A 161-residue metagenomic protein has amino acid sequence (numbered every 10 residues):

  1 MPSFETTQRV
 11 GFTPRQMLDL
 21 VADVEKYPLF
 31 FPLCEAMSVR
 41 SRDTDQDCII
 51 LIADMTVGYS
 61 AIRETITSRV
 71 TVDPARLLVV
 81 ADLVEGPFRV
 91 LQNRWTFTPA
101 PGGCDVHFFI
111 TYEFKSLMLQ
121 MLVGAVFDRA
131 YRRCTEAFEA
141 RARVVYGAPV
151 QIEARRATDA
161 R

Functional and structural regions predicted by a protein language model:
M1-C48, G102, A148, T158-R161: Hydrophobic ligand-binding cavity/cleft-lining segments
S3-E5, R63-T67, V90-N93: Short, surface-exposed coil-to-beta transition loops
T7-G11, S38, T56, R69-T71 (+2 more regions): Generic structural detector for well-ordered beta-strands
R15, W95, E136: Short alpha-helical basic/polar micro-motif
M17, Y27, A53, V70 (+2 more regions): Hydrophobic pocket/interface hotspot
V39-V84, A137, R141: Glycine-rich portal/gate segments that line the openings of hydrophobic small-molecule binding cavities
I52, D82-R133: Beta-strand/loop substructures that line and gate deep hydrophobic ligand-binding cavities in soluble
F114, M118-R161: A conserved amphipathic terminal alpha-helix motif
